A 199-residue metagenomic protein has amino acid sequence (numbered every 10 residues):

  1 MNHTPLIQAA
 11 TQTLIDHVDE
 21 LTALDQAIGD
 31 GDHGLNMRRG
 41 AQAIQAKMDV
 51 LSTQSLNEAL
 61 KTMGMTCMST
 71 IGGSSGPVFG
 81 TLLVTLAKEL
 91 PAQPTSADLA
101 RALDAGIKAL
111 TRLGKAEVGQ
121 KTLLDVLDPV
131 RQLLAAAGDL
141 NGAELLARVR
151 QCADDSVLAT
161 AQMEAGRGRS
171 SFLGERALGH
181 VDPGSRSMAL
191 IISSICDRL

Functional and structural regions predicted by a protein language model:
M1-L199: N-terminal loops that bind phosphate or other acidic moieties and the adjacent beta-alpha structural core
